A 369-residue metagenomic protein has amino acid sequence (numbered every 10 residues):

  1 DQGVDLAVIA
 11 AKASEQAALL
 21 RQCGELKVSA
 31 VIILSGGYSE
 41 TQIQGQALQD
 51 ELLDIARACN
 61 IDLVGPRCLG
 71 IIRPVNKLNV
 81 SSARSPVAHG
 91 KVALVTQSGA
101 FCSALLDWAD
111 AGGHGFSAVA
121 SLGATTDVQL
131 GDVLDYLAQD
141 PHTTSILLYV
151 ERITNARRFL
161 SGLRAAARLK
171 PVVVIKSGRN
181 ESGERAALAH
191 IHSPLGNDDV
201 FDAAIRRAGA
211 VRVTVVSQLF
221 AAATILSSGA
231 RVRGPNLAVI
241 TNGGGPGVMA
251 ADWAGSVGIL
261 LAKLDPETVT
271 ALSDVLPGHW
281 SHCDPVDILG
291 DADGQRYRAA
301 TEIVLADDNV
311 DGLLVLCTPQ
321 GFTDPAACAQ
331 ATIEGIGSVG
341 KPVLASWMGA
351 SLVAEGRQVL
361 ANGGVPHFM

Functional and structural regions predicted by a protein language model:
D1-M369: Catalytic-core regions of core metabolic enzymes, especially those transforming organic acids/acyl-group intermediates
